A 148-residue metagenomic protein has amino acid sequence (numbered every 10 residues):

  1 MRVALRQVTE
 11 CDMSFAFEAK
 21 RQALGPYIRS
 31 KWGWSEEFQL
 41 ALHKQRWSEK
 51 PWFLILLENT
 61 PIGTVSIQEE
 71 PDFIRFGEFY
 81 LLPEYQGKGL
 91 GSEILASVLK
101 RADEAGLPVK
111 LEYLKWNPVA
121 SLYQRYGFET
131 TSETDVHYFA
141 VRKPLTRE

Functional and structural regions predicted by a protein language model:
V3-E18: A short beta-loop-alpha structural element at the N-terminal edge of CoA-dependent acyl/N-acetyltransferase catalytic
L24-K44: Conserved GNAT-fold acetyl-CoA-binding loop/helix
K44-L54, P61-G63: A short helix-loop-beta-strand connector motif used in the catalytic cores of GNAT acetyltransferases and, in some
T60-Q68, R75-Y80: Conserved beta-strand in the GNAT
L81, G87-K100, R125: Conserved acetyl-CoA-binding loop-helix of GNAT-fold acetyltransferases
S92, K115-E133: Conserved active-site alpha-helix within GNAT-family acetyltransferase domains
A102-L114: Conserved GNAT acetyl-CoA-binding A-motif
